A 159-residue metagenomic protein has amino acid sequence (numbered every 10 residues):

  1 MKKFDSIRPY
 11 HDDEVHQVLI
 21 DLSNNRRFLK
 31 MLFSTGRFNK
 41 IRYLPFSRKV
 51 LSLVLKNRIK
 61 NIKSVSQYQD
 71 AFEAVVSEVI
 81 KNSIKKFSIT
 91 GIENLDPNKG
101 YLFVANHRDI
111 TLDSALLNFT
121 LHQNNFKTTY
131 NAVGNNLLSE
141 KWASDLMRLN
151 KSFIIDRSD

Functional and structural regions predicted by a protein language model:
M1-Y101, H107-L116, S144, R148-K151: Membrane-anchoring hydrophobic helices of lipid-metabolizing enzymes
L102-D159: Long, hydrophobic, well-ordered secondary-structure blocks that form the structural core and pocket-lining surfaces
